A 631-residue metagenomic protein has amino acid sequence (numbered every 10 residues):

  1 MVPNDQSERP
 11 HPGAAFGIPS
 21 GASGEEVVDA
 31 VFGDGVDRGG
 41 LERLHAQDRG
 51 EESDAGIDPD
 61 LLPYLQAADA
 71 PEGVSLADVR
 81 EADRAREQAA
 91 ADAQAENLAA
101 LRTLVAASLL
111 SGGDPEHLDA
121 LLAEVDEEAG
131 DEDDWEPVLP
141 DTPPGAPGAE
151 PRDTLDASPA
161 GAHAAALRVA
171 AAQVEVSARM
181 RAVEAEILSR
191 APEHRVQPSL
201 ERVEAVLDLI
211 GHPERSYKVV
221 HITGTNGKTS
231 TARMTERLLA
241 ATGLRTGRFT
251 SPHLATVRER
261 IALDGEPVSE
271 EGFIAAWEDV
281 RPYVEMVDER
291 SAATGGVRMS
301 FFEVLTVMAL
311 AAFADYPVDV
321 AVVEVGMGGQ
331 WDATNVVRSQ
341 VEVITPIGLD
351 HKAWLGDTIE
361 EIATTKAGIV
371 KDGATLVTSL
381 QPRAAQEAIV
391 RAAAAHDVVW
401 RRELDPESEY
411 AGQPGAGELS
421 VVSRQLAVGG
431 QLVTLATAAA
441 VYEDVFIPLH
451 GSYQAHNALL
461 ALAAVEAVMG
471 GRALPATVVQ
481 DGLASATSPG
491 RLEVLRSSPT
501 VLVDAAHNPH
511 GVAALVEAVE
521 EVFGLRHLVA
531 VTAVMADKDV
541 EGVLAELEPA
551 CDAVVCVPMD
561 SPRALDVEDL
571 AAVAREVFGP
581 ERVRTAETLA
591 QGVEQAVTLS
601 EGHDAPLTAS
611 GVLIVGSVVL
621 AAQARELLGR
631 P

Functional and structural regions predicted by a protein language model:
M1-H221, T231-F249, H253-R258, E285: Short, basic phosphate-binding NTP loop
D5, F16-P19, G35, G39 (+9 more regions): Acidic, Mg2+-coordinating active-site environments of NTP-dependent enzymes
D83-A91, E175, H194-V196, L200 (+5 more regions): ATP-dependent carboxylate-amine ligase catalytic core
F249-P252, S379-L380, A394-A427, I447-G451 (+6 more regions): Beta-strand->loop->alpha-helix junctions that form or flank phosphate-binding loops in nucleotide-handling enzymes
F313-D319, G471, E521-R526, A596-G611: Glycine-rich phosphate-binding loop signature in dinucleotide/nucleotide-binding domains
V320-V323, D332-V343, I347-L349, E361 (+1 more regions): Nucleotide phosphate-binding/pyrophosphate-handling subdomain across enzymes that bind or process nucleotide phosphates
P382-A392, W400, T500-L502, P509 (+1 more regions): C-terminal helical cap/extension that packs against the catalytic core of soluble nucleotide-cofactor enzymes
S617: Active-site-proximal loop/hinge segments that shape catalytic or ion-binding/gating pockets
